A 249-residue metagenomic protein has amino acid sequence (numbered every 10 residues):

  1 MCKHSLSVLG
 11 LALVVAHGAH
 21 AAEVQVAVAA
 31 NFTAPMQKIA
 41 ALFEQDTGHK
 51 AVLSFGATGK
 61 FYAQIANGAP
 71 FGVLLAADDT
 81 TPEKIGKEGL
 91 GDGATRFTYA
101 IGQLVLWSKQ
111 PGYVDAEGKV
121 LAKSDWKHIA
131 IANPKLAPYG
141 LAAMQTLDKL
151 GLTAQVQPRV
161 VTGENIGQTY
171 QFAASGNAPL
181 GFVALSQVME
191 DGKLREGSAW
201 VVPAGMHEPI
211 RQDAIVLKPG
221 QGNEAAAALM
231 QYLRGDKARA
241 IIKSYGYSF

Functional and structural regions predicted by a protein language model:
M1-C2: N-terminal secretory signal peptides that target proteins for export/translocation
S5-A16: Bacterial N-terminal signal peptides
A21-F55, G59, A63-A69, L75-D79 (+3 more regions): Exported/periplasmic ABC-transporter solute-binding proteins
G93: A short alpha->loop->secondary-structure connector
